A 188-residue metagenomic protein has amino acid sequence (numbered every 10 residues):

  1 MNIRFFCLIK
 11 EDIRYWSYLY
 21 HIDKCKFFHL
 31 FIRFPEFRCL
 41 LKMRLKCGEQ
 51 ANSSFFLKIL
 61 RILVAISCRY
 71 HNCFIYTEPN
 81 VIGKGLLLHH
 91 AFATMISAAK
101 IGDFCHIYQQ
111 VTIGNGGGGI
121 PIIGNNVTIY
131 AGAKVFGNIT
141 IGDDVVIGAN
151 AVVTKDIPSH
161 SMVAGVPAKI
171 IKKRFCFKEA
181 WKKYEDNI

Functional and structural regions predicted by a protein language model:
M1-H71, A180-I188: Terminal amphipathic alpha-helical/low-complexity segments used for targeting or macromolecular assembly
R69-A164, A168-I171: Structural signal for interior beta-strand "rungs" in well-ordered beta-sheet cores of soluble enzyme domains
G165, K169, C176-W181: Eukaryotic, compositionally biased intrinsically disordered regions
